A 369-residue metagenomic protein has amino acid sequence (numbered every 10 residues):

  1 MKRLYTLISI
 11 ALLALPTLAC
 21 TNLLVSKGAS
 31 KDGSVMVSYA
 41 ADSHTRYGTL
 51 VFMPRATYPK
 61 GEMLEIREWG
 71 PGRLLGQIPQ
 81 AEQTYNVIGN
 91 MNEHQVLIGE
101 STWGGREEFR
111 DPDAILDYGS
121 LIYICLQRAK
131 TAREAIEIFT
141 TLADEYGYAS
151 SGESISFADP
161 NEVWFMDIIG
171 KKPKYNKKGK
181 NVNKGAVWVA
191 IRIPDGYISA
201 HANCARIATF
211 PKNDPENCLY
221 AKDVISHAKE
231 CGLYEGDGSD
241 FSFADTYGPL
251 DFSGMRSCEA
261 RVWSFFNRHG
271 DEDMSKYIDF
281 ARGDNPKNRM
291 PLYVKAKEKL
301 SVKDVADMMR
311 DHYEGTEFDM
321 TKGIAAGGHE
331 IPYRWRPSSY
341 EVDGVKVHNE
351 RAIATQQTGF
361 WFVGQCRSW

Functional and structural regions predicted by a protein language model:
K2-I10: Sec-dependent signal peptide recognition, specifically the positively charged N-region followed immediately by
A14-L18: N-terminal signal peptide c-region/cleavage motif recognized by signal peptidases
C20-Y118, I138-L300: A contiguous strand-loop segment
I122-A129: Short, well-ordered beta-strand elements within core beta-sheets of diverse protein domains
R268, E272-E341: Long, K/E/R/D-enriched contiguous segments that form extended
A326-W369: Substrate-recognition/cap regions that form aromatic- and gly/pro-loop-enriched pockets for small-molecule ligands
